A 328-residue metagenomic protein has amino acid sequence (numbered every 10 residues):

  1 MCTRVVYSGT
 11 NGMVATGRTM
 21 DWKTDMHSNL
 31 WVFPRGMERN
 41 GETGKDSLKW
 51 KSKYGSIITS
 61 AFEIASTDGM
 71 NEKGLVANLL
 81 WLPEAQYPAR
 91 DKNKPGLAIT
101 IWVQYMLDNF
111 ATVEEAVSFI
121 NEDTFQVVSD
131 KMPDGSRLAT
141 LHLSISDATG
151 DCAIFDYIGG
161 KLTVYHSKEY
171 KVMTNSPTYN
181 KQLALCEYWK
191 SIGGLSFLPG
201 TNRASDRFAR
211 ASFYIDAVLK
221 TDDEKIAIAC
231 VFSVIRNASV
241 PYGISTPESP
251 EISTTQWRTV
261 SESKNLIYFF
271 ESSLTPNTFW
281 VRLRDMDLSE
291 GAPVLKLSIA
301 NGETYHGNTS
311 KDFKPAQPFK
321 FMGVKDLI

Functional and structural regions predicted by a protein language model:
M1-A15, V128-T140, A148-G150, K171-I328: C-terminus-biased signal that marks the final domain/tail of proteins
M1-K94, V127, G307-P315: A contiguous strand-loop segment
G17, L79, F155-D156, F269-E271: Beta-strand residues in well-ordered beta-sheet regions across diverse protein folds
W22-T24, P83-A85, G160-L162, L274-T278: Short, surface-exposed beta-strand-loop junctions and turns on beta-sheet-rich folds
D25-L30, Y87-D91, V164-K168, F279-D285: A short, polar/proline- and glycine-enriched secondary-structure boundary/capping micro-motif
F62-M70, I158-S191: Aromatic- and glycine-enriched beta-alpha-beta binding-site module
L75, L80, K92-I99, D123-T178: Acidic/His-rich structured neighborhood in mature extracellular/periplasmic domains
G96-S129, E224-S233: Proteins synthesized as precursors that undergo proteolytic processing into mature forms
